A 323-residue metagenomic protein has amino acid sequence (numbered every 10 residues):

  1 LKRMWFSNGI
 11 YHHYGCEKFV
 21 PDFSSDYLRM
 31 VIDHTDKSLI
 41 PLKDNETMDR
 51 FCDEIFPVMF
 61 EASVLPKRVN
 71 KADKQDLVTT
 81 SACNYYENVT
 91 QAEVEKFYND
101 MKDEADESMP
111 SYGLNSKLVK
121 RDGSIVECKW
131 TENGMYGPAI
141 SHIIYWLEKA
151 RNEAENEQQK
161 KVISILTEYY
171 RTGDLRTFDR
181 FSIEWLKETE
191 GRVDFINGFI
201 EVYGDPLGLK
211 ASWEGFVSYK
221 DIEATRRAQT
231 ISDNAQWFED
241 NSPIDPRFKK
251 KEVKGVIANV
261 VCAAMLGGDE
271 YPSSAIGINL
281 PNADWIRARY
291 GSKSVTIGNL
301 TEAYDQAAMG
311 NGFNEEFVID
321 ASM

Functional and structural regions predicted by a protein language model:
M4-S322: Contiguous, non-catalytic segments that form substrate-binding/exosite surfaces or channel walls
